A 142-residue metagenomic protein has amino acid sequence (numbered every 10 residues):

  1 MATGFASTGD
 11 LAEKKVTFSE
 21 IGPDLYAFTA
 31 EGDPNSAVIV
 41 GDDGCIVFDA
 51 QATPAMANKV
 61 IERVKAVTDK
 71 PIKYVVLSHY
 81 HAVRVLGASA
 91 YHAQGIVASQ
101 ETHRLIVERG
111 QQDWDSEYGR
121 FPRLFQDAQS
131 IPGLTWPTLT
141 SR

Functional and structural regions predicted by a protein language model:
G4-F5, T29: Hydrophobic small-molecule pocket/channel-lining residues, especially in calycin-type beta-barrels
F5-E20: Short acidic, Pro/Gly- and aromatic-enriched capping/linker segments at domain boundaries
D10-A12, A30-G32, P132-G133, T138-T140: Short solvent-exposed loop/turn micro-motifs enriched in small/polar/acidic residues
F18-R63: Conserved beta-strand hairpin/beta-sheet module of binuclear metal-dependent hydrolase folds, prominently
E62-S141: Active-site HxH/HxHxD metal-binding segment of metal-dependent hydrolases
